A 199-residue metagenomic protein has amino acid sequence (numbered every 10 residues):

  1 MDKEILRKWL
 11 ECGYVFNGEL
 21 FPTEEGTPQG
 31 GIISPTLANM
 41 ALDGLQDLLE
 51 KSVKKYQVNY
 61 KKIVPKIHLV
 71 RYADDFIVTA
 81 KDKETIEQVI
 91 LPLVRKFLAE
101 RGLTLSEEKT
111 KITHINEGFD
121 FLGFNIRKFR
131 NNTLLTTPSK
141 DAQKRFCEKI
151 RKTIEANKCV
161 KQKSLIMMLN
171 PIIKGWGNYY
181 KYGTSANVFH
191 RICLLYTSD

Functional and structural regions predicted by a protein language model:
M1-T113, G118: Conserved polymerase palm-domain catalytic core
R7, E11, R101-M167, I172: A conserved non-catalytic segment of reverse transcriptases and RNA-directed RNA polymerases corresponding to the late
P22-T27, L135, R151-S164, W176-V188: Short, solvent-exposed helix-loop connector elements
M40, G44-L45, T137, N187-F189: Short amphipathic alpha-helical leader/targeting segments
Y196-D199: Conserved small/polar residues in nucleotide/adenosyl-binding loops
